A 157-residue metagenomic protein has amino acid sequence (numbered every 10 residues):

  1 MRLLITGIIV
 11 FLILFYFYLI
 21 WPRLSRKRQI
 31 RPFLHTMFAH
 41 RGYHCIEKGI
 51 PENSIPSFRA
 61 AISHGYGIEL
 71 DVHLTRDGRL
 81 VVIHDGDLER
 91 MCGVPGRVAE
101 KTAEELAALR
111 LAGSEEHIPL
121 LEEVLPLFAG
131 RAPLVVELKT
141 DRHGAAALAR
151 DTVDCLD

Functional and structural regions predicted by a protein language model:
M1-D157: Phosphate-group recognition and catalysis centered on beta-loop-alpha active-site segments
